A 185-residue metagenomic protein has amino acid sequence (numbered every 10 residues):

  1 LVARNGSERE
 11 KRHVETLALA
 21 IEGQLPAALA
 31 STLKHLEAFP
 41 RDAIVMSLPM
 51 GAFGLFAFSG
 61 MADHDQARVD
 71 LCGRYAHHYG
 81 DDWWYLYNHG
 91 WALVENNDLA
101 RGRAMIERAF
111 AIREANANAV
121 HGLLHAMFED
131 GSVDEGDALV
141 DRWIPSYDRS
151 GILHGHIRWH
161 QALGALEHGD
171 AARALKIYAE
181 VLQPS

Functional and structural regions predicted by a protein language model:
L1-V2, P26-L36, A62-H77, L99-A109 (+2 more regions): Alpha-helical repeat scaffolds
A3-G6, P40-R41, G80, E114 (+2 more regions): Short coil turns that delineate tetratricopeptide repeat
H13-F58: Hydrophobic alpha-helical hairpins/lids featuring a short glycine-rich hinge
V14-L17, L48, N88, G122-H125 (+1 more regions): "A position-specific structural signal for the A-helix of alpha-solenoid helical repeats
L19, F53-F56, L93, A126-M127 (+2 more regions): Residue at a conserved register position within TPR or TPR-like alpha-solenoid repeats
D81-N97, L124-G131: Alpha-helical adaptor scaffolds
